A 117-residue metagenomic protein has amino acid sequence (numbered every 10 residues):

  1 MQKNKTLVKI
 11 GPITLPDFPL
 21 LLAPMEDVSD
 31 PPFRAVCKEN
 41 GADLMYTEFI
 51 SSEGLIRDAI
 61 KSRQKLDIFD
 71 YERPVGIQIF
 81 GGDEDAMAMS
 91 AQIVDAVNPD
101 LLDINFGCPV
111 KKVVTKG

Functional and structural regions predicted by a protein language model:
Q2-G11, M25-D100: Glycine-rich, positively charged N-terminal anion/phosphate-binding segment
P16-F18, A35: Non-catalytic, substrate/partner-engaging modules appended to enzymatic cores
L22: An anion-binding catalytic pocket shared by soluble metabolic enzymes
T47, L101-V110: Non-cysteine beta-strand/loop elements that form the S-adenosyl-L-methionine
K112-G117: Glycine-rich tight-turn/loop motif centered on a GG-T
